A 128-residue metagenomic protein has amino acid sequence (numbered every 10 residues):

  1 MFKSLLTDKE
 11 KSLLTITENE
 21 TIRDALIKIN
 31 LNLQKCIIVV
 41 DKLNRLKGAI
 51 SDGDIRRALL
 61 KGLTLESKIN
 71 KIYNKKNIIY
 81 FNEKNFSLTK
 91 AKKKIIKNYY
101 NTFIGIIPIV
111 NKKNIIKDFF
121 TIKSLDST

Functional and structural regions predicted by a protein language model:
M1-L13, E20-T21, S67-I79: Bateman (tandem CBS) regulatory domains
L5-T7, Y100-N101, T128: Solvent-exposed alpha-helices and their adjacent loops that cap or buttress functional pockets in soluble metabolic
L14-Q34, V40-D41, L59, Y80-I104 (+1 more regions): The conserved cystathionine-beta-synthase
L31, I38, R45-K61, P108 (+1 more regions): Short beta->alpha transition motifs characteristic of CBS
Q34-K35, L46, K61-I69, S87: Phosphate-interaction motifs
L59, L63, Y73-K76, Y99 (+1 more regions): Generic hydrophobic/packing signal
I69-L88, I109-D118: Non-catalytic interface/linker regions that flank or bridge core catalytic/transmembrane domains
